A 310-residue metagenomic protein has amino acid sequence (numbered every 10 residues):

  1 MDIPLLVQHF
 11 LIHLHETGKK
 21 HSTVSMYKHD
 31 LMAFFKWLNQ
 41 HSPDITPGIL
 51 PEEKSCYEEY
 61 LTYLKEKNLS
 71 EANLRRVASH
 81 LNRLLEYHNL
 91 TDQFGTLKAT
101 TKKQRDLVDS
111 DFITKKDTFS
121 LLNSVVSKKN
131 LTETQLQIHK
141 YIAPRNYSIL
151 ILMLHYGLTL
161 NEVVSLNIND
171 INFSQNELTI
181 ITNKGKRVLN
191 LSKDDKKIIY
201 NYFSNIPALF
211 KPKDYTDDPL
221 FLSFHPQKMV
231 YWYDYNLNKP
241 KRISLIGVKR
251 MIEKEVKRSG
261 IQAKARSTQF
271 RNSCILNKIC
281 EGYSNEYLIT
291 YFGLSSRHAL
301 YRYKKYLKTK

Functional and structural regions predicted by a protein language model:
D2-K310: Conserved catalytic core of the tyrosine transesterase superfamily
